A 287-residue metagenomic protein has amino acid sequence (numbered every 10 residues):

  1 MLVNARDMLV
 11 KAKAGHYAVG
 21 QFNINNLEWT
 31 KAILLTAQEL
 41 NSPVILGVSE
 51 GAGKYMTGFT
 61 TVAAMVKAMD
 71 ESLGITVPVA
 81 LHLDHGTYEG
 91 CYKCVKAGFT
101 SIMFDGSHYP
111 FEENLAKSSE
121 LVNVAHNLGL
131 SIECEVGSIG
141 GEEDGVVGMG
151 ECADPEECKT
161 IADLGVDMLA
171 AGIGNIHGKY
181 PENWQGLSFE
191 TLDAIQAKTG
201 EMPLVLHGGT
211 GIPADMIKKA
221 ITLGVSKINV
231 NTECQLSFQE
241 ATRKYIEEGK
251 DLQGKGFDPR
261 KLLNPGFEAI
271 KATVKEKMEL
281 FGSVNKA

Functional and structural regions predicted by a protein language model:
V3-K11, G15, N26-A52, T57-T76 (+6 more regions): Alpha/beta enzyme core
Q21, T199, P213, P259: Metal-dependent phosphohydrolase cores
N23, H207: Histidine-centered divalent metal-coordination motifs
G208-I212, V230: Short acidic/histidine-rich active-site segments
Q239, R243-K244: Glycine- and aromatic-enriched membrane alpha-helices
I246-A287: Extended, intrinsically disordered, low-complexity segments
